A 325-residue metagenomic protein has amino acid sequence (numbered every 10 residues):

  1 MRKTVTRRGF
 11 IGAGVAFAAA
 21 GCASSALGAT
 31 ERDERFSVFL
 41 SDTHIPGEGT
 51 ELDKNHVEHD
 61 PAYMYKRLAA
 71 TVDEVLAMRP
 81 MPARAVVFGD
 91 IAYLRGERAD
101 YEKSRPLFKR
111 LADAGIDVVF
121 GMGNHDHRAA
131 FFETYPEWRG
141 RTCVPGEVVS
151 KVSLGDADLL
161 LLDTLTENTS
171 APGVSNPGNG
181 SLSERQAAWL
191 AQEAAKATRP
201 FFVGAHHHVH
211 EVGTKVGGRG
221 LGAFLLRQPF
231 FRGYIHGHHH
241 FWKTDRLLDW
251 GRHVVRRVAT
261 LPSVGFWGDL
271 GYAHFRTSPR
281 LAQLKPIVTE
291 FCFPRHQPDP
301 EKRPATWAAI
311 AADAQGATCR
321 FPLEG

Functional and structural regions predicted by a protein language model:
M1-A18: N-terminal secretory signal peptides and thylakoid transit peptides that target proteins across membranes
A29-A99, R185: N-terminal active-site segment of His-dependent metallophosphoesterases
E34, M81-R84, A114-V118, A157 (+2 more regions): Loop/turn elements at helix/coil->beta-strand transitions in domains of secreted/extracellular proteins
L40-S41, A85-G89, V118-G123, F202-A205 (+2 more regions): Active-site neighborhood of phospho(di)ester-bond hydrolases with catalytic His/Asp-centered motifs
N55-E58, E97-W189, G220-F230, T244-P286 (+2 more regions): Extended active-site neighborhood of metal-dependent phosphoesterases/phosphodiesterases
A194-V212: Short acidic, glycine-rich surface-loop motifs adjacent to enzyme active sites
R276-G325: A short C-terminal boundary segment appended to hydrolase-like catalytic domains
